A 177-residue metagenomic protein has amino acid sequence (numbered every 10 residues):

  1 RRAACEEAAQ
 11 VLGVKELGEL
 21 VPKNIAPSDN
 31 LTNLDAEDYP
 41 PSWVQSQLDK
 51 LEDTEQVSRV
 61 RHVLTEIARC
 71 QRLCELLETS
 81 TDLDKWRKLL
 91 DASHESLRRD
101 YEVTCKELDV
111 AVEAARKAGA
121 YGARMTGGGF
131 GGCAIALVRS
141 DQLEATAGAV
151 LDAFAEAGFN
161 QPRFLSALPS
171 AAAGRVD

Functional and structural regions predicted by a protein language model:
R1-G122, L137-D177: C-terminal nucleotide
A123-C133: Conserved phosphate/anionic-ligand binding catalytic regions in large, soluble enzymes, centered on
